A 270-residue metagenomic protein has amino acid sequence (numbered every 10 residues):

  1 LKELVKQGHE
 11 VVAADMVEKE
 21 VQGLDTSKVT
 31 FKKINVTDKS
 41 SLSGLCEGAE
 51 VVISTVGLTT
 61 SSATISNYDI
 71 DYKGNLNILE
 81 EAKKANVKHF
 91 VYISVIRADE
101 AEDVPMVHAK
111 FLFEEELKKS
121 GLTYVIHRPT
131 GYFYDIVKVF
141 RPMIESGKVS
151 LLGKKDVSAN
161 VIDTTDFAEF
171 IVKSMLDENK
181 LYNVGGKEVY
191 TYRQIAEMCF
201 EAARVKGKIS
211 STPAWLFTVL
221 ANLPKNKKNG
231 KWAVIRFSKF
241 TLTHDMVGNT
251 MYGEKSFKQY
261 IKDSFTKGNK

Functional and structural regions predicted by a protein language model:
E3-H9, M16-V21, A85, D99-V205: Oxidoreductase cofactor-interface core, primarily capturing Rossmann-like NAD(P)-dependent enzymes
A13-N77, E81-K84, R97-D99: NAD(P)H-binding glycine-rich loop region in Rossmannoid oxidoreductase-like domains and their noncatalytic homologs
T37, I70, A159-I162, Y190 (+1 more regions): Residue-level signal for the nucleotide or nucleotide-sugar donor/cofactor binding architecture
D38, G74-N77, H89, F113 (+1 more regions): Conserved cofactor-binding/catalytic machinery of classical short-chain dehydrogenase/reductase
K39, S43, L79, T164-V172 (+1 more regions): Short, amphipathic alpha-helical "lid/cap" segments that border enzyme active or binding sites
K206, A214-K270: A hydrophobic C-terminal alpha-helical subdomain
